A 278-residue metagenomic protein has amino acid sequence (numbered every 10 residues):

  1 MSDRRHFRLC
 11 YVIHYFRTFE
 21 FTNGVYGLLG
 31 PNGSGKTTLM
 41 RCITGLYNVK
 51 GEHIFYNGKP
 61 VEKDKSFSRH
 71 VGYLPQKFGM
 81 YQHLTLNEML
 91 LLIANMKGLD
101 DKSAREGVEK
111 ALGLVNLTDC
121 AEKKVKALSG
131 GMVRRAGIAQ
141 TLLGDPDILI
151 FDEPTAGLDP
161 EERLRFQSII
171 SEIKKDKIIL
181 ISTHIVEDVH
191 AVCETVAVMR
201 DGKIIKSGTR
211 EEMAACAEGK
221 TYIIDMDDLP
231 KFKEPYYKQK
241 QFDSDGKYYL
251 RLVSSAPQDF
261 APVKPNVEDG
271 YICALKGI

Functional and structural regions predicted by a protein language model:
P31-G35: Walker A (P-loop) phosphate-binding loop of ABC-type ATPase nucleotide-binding domains
T44: Helix-to-loop junction immediately C-terminal to a conserved catalytic motif
E52-F67: Conserved ABC transporter NBD signature motif
L91, N95, K102-C120: Conserved ABC ATPase "signature" region
K124-L128: Conserved ABC ATPase signature
L149-D152: Catalytic Walker B motif of ABC-type/P-loop ATPase nucleotide-binding domains
